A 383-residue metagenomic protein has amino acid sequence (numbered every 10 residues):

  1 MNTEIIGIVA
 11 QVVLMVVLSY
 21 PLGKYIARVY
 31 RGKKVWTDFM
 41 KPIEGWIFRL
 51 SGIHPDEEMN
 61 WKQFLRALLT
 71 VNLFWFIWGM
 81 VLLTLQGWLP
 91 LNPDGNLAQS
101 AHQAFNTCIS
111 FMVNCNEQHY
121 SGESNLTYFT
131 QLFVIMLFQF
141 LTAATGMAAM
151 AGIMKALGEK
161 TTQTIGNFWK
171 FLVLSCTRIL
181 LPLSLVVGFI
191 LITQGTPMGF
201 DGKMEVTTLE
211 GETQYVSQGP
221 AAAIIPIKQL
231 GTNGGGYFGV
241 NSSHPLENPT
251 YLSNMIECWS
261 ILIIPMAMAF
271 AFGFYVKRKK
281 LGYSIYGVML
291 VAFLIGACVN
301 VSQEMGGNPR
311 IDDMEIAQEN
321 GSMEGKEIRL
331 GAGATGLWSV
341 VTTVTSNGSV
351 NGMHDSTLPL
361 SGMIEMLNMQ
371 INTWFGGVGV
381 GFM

Functional and structural regions predicted by a protein language model:
M1-N106, T161-G166, K170, L174-T207 (+1 more regions): N-terminal alpha-helical transmembrane segments of multi-pass membrane transport and channel/translocase proteins
N2, G23, W78-W88, G158-T162 (+5 more regions): Transmembrane helix-loop junctions in multi-pass membrane proteins
N2-M15, M136-A143, F375-M383: Hydrophobic alpha-helical transmembrane segments
V16, Y20, K24, W46-R49 (+18 more regions): Transmembrane alpha-helical segments of multi-pass membrane transport proteins and ion-pumping complexes
L69, L172, C176, M289-F293 (+2 more regions): Transmembrane helix-bundle signature of multi-pass membrane transporters/permeases
W88-V134, P197-W259, I311-G381: P-loop potassium selectivity filter motif centered on the GYG triad
L126-F200, Y251-Y283: A conserved hydrophobic secondary-structure block that centers on an alpha-helix together with its immediately flanking
V173-I224, G282-G321: Gly/Pro-rich turn-and-neighbor structural signature
